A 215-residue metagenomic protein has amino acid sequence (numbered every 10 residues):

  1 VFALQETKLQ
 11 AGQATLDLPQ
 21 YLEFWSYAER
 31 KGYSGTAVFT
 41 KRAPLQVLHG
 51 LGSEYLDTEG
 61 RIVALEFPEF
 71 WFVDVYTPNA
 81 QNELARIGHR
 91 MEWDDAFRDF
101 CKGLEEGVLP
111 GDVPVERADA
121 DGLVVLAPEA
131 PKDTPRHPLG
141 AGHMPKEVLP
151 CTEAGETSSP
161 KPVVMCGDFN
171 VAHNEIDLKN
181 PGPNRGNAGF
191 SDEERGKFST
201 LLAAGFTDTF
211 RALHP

Functional and structural regions predicted by a protein language model:
V1-T7: Proline-aspartate-enriched helix->loop->beta-strand connector
F2, F39, F72, D168 (+1 more regions): A residue-level signal for conserved active-site and pocket-lining positions in enzyme catalytic cores
Q5, S26, A212: Conserved residues at the C-terminal ends of beta-strands
Q5, Y76, C166: A cross-family glycoside hydrolase active-site/sugar-binding cleft signature
K8, Q13-H89: Structured beta-strand-rich core segments of catalytic domains in phosphoester-bond hydrolases
L22, A96, C101-P131, P135-L139 (+2 more regions): Metal-dependent phosphoesterases centered on the DNase I-like endonuclease/exonuclease/phosphatase
I87-F97: Charged helix-capping and loop-helix junction motifs
